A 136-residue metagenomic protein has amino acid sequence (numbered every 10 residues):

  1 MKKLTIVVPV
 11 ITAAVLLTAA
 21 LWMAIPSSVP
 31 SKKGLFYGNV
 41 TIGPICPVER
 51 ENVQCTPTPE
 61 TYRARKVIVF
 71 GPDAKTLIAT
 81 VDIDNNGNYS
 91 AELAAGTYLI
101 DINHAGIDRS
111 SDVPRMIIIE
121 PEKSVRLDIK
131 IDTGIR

Functional and structural regions predicted by a protein language model:
M1-A13: N-terminal Sec-pathway targeting helices
L21-L35, T41-R50: Beta-strand-rich domain onsets/edges
P30-K33, L127-R136: Conserved "repeat-terminator" motif of extracellular CCP/Sushi domains
G38, I83-A91: Glycine-centered loop-to-beta-strand initiation motif
I42-A74: Short, ordered, surface-exposed loop/turn motifs in non-cytosolic proteins
P72-N86: Short, acidic Ser/Thr/Gly-rich low-complexity loop/linker segments typical of extracellular and cell-surface proteins
G96-G106: A short, solvent-exposed beta-strand micro-motif common in secreted/extracellular proteins
A105-D132: Structured interaction patches on ligand/partner-binding surfaces of diverse proteins
